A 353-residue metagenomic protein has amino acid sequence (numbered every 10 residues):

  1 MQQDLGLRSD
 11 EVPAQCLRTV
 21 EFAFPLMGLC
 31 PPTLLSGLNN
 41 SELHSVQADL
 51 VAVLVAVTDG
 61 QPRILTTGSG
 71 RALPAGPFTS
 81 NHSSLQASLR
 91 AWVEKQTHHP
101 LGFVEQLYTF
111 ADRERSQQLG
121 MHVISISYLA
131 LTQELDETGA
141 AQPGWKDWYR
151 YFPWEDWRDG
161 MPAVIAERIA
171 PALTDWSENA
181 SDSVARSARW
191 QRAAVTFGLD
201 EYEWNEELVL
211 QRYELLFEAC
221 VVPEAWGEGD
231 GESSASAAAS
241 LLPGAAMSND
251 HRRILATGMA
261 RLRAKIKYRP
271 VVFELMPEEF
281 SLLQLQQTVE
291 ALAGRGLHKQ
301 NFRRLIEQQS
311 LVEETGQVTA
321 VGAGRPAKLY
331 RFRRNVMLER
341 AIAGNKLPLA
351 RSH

Functional and structural regions predicted by a protein language model:
Q2-Q3, Q15: Low-complexity, intrinsically disordered or signal/transmembrane-proximal segments
C16-L26, G70-G76, L129, Q133-A293 (+3 more regions): Nudix hydrolase/Nudix homology domain
S36-A72: N-terminal strand-loop-strand
N40-E42, S116-Q118, G316-G322: Short proline/glycine-enriched turn/loop segments at secondary-structure junctions
A52, Q106, Y128-A130: A structural signal for short, well-ordered beta-strand segments
G60-P100, L107-D112, I266-E290: Conserved Nudix-box catalytic region and its N-terminal flanking loop in Nudix hydrolases and closely related
D112-V123: Acidic pyrophosphate-coordinating catalytic loop
